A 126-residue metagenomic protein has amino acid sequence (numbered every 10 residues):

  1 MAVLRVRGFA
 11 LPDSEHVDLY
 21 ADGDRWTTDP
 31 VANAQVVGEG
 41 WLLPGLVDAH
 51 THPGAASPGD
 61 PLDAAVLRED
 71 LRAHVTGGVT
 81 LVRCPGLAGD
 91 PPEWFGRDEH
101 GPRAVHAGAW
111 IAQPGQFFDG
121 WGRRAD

Functional and structural regions predicted by a protein language model:
M1-A32, W41-L42: N-terminal metal-binding scaffold of metallo-dependent hydrolase/deaminase domains
L4, P30-R68, R72, T80: Replace "His-x-His-based motif
F9, D24, E39, V47-H50 (+2 more regions): Divalent metal-coordination and catalytic microenvironments
F9, P30-V31, G38, P85-G86 (+1 more regions): Fold-independent oxyanion-binding glycine-rich loops and adjacent beta-strand/coil segments at enzyme active sites
D13, H50, G86: Residues that line or immediately flank small-molecule/substrate-binding pockets and catalytic motifs
T28-D29, S57, P92, P114: Glycine/Thr-rich phosphate-binding loops of Rossmann-like dinucleotide-binding domains
T28-N33, F95-E99: Short loop/helix-cap segments at secondary-structure boundaries that form the rim of catalytic
A64-D126: Divalent-metal coordination cores built from histidine and acidic residues
